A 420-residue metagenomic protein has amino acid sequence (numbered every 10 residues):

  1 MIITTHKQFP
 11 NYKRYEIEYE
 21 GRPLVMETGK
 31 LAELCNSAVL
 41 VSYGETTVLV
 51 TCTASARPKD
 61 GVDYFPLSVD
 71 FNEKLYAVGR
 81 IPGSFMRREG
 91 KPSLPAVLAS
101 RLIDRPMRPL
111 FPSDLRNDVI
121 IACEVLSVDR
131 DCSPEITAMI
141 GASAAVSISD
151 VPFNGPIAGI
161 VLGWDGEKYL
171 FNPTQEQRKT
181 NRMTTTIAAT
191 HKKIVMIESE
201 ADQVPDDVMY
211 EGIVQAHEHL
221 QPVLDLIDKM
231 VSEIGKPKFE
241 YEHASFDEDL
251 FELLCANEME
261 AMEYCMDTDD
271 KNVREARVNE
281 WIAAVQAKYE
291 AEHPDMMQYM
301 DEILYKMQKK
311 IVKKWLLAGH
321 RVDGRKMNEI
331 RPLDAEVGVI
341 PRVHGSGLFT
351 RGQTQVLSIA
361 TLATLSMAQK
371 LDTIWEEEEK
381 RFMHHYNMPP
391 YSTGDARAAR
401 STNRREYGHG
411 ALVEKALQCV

Functional and structural regions predicted by a protein language model:
I2-R14, Y19-R22, N36, T47 (+10 more regions): Alpha/propeptide regions of enzymes that mature by internal proteolysis
I2-S55, E242-E376: Extended amphipathic alpha-helical scaffolds
F9-E27, E124, D129-P134, I160-G163 (+2 more regions): Conserved mixed alpha/beta core segments that line enzyme active sites in large multi-domain catalysts
G29, N36-V39, I120, G155-G159 (+1 more regions): Gly/Lys-enriched N-terminal cap/neck module of very large, oligomeric protein machines
C35-V119, V125-C132, E198, S346-V420: Glycine-rich, flexible beta-strand/loop modules in the N-terminal catalytic cores of phosphate-handling
E89-V97, V128-E135, S199-D202, D206 (+7 more regions): Hydrophobic alpha-helical scaffolding
L102, P106, A145, Q215 (+11 more regions): Generic, well-ordered alpha-helical scaffold segments in large soluble proteins
D150-D269: Mobile "lid/hinge" segments at catalytic clefts and subdomain interfaces of large enzymes
